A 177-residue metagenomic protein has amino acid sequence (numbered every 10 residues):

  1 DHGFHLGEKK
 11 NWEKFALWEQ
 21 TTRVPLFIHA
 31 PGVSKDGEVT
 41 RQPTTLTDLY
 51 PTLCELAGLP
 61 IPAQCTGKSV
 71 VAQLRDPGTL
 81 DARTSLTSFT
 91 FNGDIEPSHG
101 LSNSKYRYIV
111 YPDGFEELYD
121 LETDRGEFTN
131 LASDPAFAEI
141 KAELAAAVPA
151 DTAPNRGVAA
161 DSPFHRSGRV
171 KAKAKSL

Functional and structural regions predicted by a protein language model:
H2-E38, T45: Histidine-centered active-site microenvironments of extracellular/periplasmic hydrolases and transferases
F4-E8, T45-Y50, E55-L121, E139 (+1 more regions): C-terminal cap/loop subdomain of S1 sulfatases and analogous C-terminal strand-loop tails that border
H5, A16-L17, L26, V39 (+3 more regions): Conserved beta-strand positions that form and line the central face of beta-propeller blades
E13, V33-T44, L56-I61, F128-D134: Active-site rim elements
P25, H29, V148-G157: A short, conserved beta-to-alpha structural element at the edge of catalytic cores that scaffolds binding
D124: Intrinsically disordered, low-complexity polar regions and short flexible loop motifs
